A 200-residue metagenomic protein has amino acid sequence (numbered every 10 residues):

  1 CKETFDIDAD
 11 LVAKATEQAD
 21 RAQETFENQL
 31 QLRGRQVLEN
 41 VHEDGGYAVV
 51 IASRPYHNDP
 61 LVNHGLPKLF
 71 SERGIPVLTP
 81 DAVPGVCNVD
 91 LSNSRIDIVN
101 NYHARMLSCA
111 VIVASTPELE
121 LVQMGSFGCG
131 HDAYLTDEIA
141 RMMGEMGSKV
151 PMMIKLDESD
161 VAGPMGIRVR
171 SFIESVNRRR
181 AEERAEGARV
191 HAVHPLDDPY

Functional and structural regions predicted by a protein language model:
C1-Y200: An N-terminal assembly and electron-transfer interface module characteristic of large anaerobic redox and radical
